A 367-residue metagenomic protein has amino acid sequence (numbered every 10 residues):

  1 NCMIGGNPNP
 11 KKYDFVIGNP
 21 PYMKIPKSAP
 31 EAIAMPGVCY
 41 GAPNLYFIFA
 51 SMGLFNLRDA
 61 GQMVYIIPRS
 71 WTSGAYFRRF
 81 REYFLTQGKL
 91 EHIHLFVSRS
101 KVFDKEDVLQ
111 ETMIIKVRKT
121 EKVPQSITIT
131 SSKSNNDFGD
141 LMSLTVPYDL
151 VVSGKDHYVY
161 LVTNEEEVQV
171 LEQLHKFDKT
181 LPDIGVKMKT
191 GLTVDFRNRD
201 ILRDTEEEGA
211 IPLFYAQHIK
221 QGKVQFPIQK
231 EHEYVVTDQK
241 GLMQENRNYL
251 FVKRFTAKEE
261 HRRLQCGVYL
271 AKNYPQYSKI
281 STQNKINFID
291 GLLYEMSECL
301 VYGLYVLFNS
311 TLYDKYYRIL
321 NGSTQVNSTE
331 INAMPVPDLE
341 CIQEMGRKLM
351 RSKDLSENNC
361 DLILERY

Functional and structural regions predicted by a protein language model:
N1-I4, S98-K101, R197-R199, V235-D238: Short alpha-helical segments and helix-capping/turn motifs at coil-helix boundaries
C2-K179: Signature of N6-adenine DNA methyltransferases within the class I
N44, S356-N359: Short, solvent-exposed helix-helix connector turns and helix-capping sites enriched in acidic/polar residues
E166-D354, D361-I363: Polybasic, glycine- and aromatic-enriched phosphate-binding surface used to engage nucleic acids
